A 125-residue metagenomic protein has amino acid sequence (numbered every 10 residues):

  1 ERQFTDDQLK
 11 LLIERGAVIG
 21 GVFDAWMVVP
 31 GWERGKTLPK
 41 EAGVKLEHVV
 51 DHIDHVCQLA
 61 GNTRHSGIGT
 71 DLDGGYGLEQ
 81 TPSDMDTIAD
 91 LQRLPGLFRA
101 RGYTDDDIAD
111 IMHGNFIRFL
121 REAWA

Functional and structural regions predicted by a protein language model:
E1, G31-W32, L78-E79: Short, well-ordered secondary-structure micro-motifs
E1-A17, E47-R64: Histidine/acidic residue-rich metal-binding segments in metalloenzymes
L12, G20-E47, C57-L59, D73 (+2 more regions): Alpha-helical transmembrane segments and their immediate juxtamembrane cytosolic regions
G21-F23, A60-M85: Short acidic/histidine-rich active-site segments
P39-L46, G75-M85, F98-D107: Outer-membrane beta-barrel pore domains
E41-Q58, Q80-R93, R121-A125: Short, electropositive alpha-helical surface patch
D86-A125: Mid-to-C-terminal alpha-helical segments outside catalytic/metal-binding sites
